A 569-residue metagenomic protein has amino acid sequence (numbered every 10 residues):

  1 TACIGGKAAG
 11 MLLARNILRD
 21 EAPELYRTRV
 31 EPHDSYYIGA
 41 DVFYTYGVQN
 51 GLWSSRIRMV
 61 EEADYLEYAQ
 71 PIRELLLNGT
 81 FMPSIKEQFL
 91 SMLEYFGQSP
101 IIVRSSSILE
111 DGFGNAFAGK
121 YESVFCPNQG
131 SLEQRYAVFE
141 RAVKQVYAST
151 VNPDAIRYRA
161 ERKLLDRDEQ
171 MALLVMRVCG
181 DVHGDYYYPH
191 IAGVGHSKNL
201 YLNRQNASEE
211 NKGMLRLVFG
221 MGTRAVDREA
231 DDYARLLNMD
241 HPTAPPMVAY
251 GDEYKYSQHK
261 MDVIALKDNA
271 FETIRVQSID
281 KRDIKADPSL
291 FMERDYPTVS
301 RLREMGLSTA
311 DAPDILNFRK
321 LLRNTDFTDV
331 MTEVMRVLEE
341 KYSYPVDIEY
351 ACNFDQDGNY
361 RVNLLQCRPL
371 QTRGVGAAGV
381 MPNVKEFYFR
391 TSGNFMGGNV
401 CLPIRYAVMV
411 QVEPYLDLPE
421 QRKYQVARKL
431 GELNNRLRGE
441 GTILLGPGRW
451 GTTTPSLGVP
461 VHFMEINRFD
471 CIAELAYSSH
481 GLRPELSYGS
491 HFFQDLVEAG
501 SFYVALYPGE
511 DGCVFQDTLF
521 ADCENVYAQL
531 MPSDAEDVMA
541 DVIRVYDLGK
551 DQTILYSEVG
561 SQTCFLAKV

Functional and structural regions predicted by a protein language model:
T1-L25, T80-S479, D495, D522 (+1 more regions): Conserved mixed alpha/beta core segments that line enzyme active sites in large multi-domain catalysts
T1-R58, E62-G79, P83: A conserved helix-loop-beta module that forms one wall/lid of the active-site cleft in ATP-utilizing catalytic domains
W53-M59, E349, H491-L496: A polyampholytic, Gly/Pro-enriched intrinsically disordered region
Y477-F520: Polybasic, proline/glycine-rich intrinsically disordered low-complexity segments
